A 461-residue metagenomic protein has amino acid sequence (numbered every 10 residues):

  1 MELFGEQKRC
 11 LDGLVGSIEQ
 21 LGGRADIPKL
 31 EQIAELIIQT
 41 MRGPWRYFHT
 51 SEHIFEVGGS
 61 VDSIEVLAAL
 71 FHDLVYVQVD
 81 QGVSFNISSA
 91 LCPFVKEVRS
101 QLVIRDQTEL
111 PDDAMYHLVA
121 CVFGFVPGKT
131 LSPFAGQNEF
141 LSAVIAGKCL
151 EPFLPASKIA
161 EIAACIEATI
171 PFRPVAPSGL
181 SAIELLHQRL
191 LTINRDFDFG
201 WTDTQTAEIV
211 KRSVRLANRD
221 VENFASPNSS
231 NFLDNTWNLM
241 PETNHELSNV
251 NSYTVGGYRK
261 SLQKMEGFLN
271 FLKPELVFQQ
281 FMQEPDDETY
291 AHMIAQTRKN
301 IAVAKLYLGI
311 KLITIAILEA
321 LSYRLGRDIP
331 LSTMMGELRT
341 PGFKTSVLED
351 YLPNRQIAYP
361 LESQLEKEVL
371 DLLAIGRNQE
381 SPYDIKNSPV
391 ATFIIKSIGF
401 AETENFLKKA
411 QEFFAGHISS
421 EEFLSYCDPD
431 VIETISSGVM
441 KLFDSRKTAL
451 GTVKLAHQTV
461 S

Functional and structural regions predicted by a protein language model:
M1-L21: Low-complexity, highly charged intrinsically disordered N-terminal segments that act as targeting/localization
E2-E6, F71-Y76, D80-G82, N86-I87 (+2 more regions): Divalent metal-dependent phosphate-bond-processing catalytic cores, especially two-metal-ion Mg2+/Mn2+ enzymes that act
L11, V15, E31-A34, E139 (+3 more regions): An amphipathic alpha-helix signature
E31-E56, F125-P133: Active-site flanking loop/helix segments enriched in acidic
E31-L36, E109-V122: Active-site-adjacent bridging/hinge elements
V57, A135-P152: An active-site-proximal "capping" alpha-helix that borders the catalytic cofactor pocket
V57, I64-Q81, L118-F125, S142 (+1 more regions): His-Asp-centered metal-binding catalytic motifs of divalent-metal-dependent phosphohydrolases/nucleases
Q81-L102: Post-HEXXH active-site segment of zinc metalloproteases
